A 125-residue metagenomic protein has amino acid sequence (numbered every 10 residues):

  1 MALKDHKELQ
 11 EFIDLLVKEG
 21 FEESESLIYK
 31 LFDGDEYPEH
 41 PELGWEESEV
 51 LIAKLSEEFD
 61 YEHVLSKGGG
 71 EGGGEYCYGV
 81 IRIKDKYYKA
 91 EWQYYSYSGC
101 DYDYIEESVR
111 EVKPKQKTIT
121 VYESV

Functional and structural regions predicted by a protein language model:
M1-G68: N-terminal domain-onset segments
A2, V80-I81, E111-K115: Generic N-terminal leader/processing signal
E42-E106: Acidic, low-complexity, intrinsically disordered interaction modules
S96-V125: A short, surface-exposed interaction/processing loop segment used at functional sites
